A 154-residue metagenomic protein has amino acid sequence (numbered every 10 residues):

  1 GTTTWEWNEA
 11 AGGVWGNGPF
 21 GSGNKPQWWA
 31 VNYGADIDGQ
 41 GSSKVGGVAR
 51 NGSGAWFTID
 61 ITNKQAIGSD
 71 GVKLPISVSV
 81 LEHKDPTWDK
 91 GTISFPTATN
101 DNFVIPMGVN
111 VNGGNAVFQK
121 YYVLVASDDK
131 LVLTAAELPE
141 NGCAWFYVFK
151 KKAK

Functional and structural regions predicted by a protein language model:
G1-E6: N-terminal helix-cap/turn-to-beta initiation motif at the start of protein domains
E9-A11, E137: A mature extracytoplasmic/lumenal domain signature
A11-D128: Contiguous, well-ordered beta-strand patches that form the walls/edges of small beta-barrel/beta-sandwich domains
S77-E82, S127-K154: Edge beta-strand at a domain terminus
